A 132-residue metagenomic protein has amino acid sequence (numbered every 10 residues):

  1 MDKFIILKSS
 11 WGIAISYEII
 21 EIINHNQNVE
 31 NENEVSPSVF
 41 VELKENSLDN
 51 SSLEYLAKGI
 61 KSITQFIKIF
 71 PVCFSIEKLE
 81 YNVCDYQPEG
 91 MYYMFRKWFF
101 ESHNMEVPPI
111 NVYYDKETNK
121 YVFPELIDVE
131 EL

Functional and structural regions predicted by a protein language model:
M1-L132: Accessory interaction regions appended to the cores of large information-processing enzymes
